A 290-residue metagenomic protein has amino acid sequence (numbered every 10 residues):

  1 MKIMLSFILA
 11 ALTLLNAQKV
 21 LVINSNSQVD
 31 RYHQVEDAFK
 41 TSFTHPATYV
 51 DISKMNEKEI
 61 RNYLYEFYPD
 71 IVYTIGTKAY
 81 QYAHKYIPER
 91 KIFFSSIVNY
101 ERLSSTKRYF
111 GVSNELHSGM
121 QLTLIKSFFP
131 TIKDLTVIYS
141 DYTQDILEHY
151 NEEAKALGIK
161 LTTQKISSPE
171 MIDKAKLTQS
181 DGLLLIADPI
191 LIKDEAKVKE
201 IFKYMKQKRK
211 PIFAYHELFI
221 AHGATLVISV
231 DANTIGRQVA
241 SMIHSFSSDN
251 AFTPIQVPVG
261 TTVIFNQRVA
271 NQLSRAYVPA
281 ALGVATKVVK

Functional and structural regions predicted by a protein language model:
M1-A10: Sec-dependent signal peptide recognition, specifically the positively charged N-region followed immediately by
L9-A17: Hydrophobic h-region of N-terminal signal peptides that target proteins for export in Gram-negative bacteria
A17-K290: Short hydrophobic alpha-helices and adjacent helix-cap/hinge residues
